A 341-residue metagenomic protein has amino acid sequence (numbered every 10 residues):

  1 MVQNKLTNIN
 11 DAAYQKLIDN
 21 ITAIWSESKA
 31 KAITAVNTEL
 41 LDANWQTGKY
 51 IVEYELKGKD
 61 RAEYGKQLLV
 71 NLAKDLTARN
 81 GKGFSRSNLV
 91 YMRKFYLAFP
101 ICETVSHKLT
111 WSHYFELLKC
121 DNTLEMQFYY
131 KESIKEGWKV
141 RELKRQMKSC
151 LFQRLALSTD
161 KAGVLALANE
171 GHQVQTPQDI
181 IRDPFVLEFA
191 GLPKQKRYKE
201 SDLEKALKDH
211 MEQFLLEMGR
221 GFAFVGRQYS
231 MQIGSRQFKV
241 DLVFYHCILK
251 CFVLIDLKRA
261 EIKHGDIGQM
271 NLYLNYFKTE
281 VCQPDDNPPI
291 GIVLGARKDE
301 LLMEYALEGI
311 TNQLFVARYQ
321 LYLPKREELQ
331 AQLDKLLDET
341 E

Functional and structural regions predicted by a protein language model:
M1-E341: Basic, low-complexity intrinsically disordered segments
